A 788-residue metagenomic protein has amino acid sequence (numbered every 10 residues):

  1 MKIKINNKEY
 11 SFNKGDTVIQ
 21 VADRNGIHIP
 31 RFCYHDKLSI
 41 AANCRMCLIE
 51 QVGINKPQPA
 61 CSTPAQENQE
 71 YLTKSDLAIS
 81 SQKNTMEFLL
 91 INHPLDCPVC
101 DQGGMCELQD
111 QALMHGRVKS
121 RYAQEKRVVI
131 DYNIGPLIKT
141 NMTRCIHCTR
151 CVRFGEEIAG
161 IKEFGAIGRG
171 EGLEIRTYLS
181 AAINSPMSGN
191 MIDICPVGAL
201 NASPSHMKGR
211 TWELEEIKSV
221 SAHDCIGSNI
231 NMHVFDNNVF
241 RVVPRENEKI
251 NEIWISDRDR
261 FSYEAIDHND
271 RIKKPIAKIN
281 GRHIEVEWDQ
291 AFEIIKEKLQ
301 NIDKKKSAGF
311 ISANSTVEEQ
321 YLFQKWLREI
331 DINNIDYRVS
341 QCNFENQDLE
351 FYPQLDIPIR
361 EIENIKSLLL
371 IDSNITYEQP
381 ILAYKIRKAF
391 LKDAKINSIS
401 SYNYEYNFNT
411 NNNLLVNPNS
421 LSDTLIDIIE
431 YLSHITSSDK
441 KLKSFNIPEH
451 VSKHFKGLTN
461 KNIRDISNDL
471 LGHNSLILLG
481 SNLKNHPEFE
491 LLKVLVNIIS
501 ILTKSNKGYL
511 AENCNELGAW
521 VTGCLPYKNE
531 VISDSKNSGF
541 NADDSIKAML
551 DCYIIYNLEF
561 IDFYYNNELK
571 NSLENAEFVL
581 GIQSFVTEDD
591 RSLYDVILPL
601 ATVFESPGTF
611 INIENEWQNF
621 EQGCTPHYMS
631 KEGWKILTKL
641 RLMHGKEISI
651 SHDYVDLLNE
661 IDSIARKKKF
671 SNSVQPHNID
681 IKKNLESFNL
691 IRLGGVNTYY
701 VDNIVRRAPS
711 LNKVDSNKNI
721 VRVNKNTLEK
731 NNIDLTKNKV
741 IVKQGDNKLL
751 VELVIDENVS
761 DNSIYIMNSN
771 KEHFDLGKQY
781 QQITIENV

Functional and structural regions predicted by a protein language model:
M1-D23, R31, H35, E50-I54 (+6 more regions): N-terminal export/assembly segments and adjacent metallocofactor-ligating motifs of anaerobic energy-metabolism
Y34, Q324, N364-S367, T376-E405 (+5 more regions): A cross-kingdom feature strongest in bacterial/archaeal respiratory oxidoreductases
L200-H206, V239-R241, K305, G309 (+12 more regions): Acidic/polar loop patches that form or flank catalytic/metal-binding clefts of enzymes that bind anionic ligands
D236-I253, R258-H268, I272-A277, E287 (+6 more regions): Long hydrophobic segments that form regular secondary structure
I330-D331, K392, F408-T410, L495 (+3 more regions): Short, structured coil segments at secondary-structure junctions
F344-D348, N407-N409, D423-I429, A519 (+2 more regions): Short, charged, surface-exposed secondary-structure boundary motifs
N411-N413, S422-L483: Phosphate/pyrophosphate-binding active-site segments
N474-I546, L693: A glycine-rich, hydrophobic/aromatic-adjacent loop/helix-cap motif
